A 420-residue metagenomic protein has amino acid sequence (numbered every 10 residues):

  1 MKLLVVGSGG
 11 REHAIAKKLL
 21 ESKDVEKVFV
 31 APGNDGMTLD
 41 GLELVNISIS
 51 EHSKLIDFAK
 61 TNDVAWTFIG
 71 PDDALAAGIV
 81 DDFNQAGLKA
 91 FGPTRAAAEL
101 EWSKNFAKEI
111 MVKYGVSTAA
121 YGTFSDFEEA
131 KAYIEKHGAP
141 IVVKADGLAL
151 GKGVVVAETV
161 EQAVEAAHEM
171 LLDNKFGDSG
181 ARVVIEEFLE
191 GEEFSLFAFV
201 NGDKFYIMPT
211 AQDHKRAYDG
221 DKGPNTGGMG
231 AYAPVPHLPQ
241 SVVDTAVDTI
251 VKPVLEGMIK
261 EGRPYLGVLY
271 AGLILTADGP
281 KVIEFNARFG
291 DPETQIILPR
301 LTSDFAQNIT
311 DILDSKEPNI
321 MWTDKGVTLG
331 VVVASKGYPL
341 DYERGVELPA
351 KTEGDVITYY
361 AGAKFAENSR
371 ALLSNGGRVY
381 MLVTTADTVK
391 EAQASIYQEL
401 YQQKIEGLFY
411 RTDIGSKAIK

Functional and structural regions predicted by a protein language model:
M1-A96: ATP-binding N-terminal substructure of ATP-dependent carboxylate-amine bond-forming enzymes
V5, W102-R182, S241-K252: Active-site nucleotide/adenylate-binding loops and adjacent lid/helix of ATP-dependent enzymes
E21, T38, F91, K113-G115 (+12 more regions): Solvent-exposed alpha-helices and their adjacent loops that cap or buttress functional pockets in soluble metabolic
T38-G41, I56-D57, E99-N105, Y218-D219 (+1 more regions): Short, charged, surface-exposed secondary-structure boundary motifs
A157-P292: Internal nucleotide-binding/catalytic subdomain
V247-L269, N286-E347, K351-E353: Active-site "cap" helix and flanking loop/linker of ATP-utilizing ligase/carboxylase catalytic domains
T310-K420: Peripheral (often C-terminal) accessory segments that flank ATP-dependent C-N-forming ligase machineries
